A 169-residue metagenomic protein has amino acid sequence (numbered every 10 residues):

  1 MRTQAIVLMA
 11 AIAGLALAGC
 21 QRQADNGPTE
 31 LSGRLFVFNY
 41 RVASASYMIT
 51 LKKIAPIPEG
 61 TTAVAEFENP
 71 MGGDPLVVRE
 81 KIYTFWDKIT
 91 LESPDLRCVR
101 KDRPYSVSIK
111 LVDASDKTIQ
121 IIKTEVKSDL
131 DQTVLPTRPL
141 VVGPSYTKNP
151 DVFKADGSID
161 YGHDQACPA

Functional and structural regions predicted by a protein language model:
M1-M9: Bacterial N-terminal signal peptides that target proteins for export
A16-G19: C-terminal motif of bacterial Sec signal peptides marking the signal peptidase cleavage site
Q21-Q23: Bacterial signal peptide processing site
L31-K53, P58: Contiguous beta-strand segments within globular domains
K53-I82: N-terminal, post-signal-peptide region of Sec/Tat-exported proteins
G72-I89, T124-S128: Solvent-exposed serine/threonine-rich low-complexity stretches and specific carbohydrate-binding patches
F85-I119: Short, solvent-exposed, Trp/other aromatic-anchored flexible loops in extracytoplasmic proteins
K117-A169: Short beta-strand elements
